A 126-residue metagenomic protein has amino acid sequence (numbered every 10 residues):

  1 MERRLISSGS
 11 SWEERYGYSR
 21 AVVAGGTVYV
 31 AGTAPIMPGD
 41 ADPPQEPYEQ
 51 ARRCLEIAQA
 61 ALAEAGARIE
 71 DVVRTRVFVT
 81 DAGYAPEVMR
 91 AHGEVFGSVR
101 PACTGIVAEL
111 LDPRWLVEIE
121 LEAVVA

Functional and structural regions predicted by a protein language model:
M1-A126: Short, polar/acidic, helix-capping and beta-turn segments at strand->helix junctions that line the mouths
